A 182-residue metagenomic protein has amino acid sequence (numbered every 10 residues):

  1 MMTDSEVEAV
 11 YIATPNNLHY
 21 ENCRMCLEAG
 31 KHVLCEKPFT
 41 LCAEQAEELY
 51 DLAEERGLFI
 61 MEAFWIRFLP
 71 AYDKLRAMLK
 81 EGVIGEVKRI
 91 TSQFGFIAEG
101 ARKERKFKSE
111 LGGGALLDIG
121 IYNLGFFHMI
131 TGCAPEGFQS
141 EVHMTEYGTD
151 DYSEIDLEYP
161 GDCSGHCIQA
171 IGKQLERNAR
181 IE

Functional and structural regions predicted by a protein language model:
M1-L52: Beta-loop-alpha module in the N-terminal Rossmann-like domain of NAD(P)-dependent dehydrogenases, especially those
E8-A9, R89, S164: Short, Asp-centered acidic motifs that coordinate Mg2+ and/or phosphate in catalytic or ligand-binding sites
A9, E21, M25, E48 (+4 more regions): Alpha-helical elements of Rossmann-like donor-binding domains used by nucleotide-donor carbohydrate transfer enzymes
A29-K31, R56-F59, C163: A short helix->loop->beta-strand "cap" motif at the edges of active sites that frequently abuts
E47-W65, E86-R89: Rossmann-fold dehydrogenase core element
I66-F138, E146: Predominantly a Rossmann-like dinucleotide-binding segment in NAD(P)-dependent oxidoreductases
L124-E182: Contiguous beta-strand/loop segments that form the cofactor/metal-binding neighborhood of enzyme cores
